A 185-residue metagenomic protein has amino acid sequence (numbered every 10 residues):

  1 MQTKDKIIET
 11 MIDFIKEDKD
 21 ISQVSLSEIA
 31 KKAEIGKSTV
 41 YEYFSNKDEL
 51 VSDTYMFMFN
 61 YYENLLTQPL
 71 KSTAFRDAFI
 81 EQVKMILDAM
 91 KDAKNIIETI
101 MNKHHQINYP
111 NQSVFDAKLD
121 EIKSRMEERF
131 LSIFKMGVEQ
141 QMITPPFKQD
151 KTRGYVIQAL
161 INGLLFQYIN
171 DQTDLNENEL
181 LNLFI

Functional and structural regions predicted by a protein language model:
M1-K32, E49: Basic, helix-initiating cap at the start of DNA-binding domains
I7, N46-S52, Y61-Y62: Short amphipathic alpha-helical segment with a characteristic S/N-K-E followed by hydrophobic residues
L26-E28, Y55-E63: Short, basic, alpha-helical segments at the C-terminal edge of helix-turn-helix-like DNA-binding modules
E34-F44: Short hydrophobic/aromatic patch on the recognition helix
D53, T67-N95, G154-I157: Hydrophobic alpha-helical connector segments
T67, N111-Q140, K151-Y155: Amphipathic alpha-helical packing segments from all-alpha helical-bundle domains
M85-D88, S132-E139, Y155-I185: C-terminal peripheral helix-coil segments that are non-catalytic and often amphipathic
M90-D116, F166: Amphipathic alpha-helical segments used for helix-helix packing
